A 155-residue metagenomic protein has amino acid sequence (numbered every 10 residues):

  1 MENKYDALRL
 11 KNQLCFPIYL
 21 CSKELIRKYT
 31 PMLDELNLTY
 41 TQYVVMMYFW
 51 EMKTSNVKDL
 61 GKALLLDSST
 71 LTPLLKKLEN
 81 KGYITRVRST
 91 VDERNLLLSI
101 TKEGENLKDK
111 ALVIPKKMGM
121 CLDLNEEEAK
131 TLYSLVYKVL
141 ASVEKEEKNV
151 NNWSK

Functional and structural regions predicted by a protein language model:
M1-D6, D109, L124-K155: C-terminal regulatory/oligomerization modules of transcriptional regulators
M1-L36: N-terminal leader segment of winged-helix/HTH proteins
F16, L20, V44-Y48, T72-P73: Base-recognition residues in the alpha-helical recognition helix of bacterial helix-turn-helix
K23, R27-D67: N-terminal helix-turn-helix DNA-binding core of bacterial DNA-binding proteins
L36-T41, T70, T101, N125-E126: Short helix-coil-helix linker/hinge
V57-K58, S69, K76, L96: Residues within helix-turn-helix
K76-S134: Charged, amphipathic alpha-helical coiled-coil/dimerization segments
